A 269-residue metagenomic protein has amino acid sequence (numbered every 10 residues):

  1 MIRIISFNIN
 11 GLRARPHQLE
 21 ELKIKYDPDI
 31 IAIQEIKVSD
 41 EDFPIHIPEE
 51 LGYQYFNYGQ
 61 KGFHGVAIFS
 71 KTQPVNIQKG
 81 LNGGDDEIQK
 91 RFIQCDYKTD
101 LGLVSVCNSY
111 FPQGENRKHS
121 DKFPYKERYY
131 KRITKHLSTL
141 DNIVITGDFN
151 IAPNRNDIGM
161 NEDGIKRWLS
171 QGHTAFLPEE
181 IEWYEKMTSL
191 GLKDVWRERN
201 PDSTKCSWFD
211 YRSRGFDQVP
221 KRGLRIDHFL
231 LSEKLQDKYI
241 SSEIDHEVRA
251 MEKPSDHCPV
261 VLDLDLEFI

Functional and structural regions predicted by a protein language model:
M1-E49, Y53, F63-V66, L177 (+1 more regions): N-terminal, active-site-proximal structural segment of metallo-dependent hydrolase catalytic domains
I4-N8, K23-E41, V106, I133-D157 (+4 more regions): Active-site beta-strand/loop signature of hydrolases that rely on acidic residues for catalysis
I36-G114, K118: Structured beta-strand-rich core segments of catalytic domains in phosphoester-bond hydrolases
L51, Y129-R222, I226: Metal-dependent phosphoesterases centered on the DNase I-like endonuclease/exonuclease/phosphatase
G62-I77, S203, R214-K238, D265: Conserved beta strand-loop-helix elements of the APE1-like EEP
S70-K71, C95-L101, S232-E233, K253-S255 (+1 more regions): Active-site beta-strand termini and strand-to-loop segments that position acidic
N82-G83, F111-I133, R167-G172: Surface-exposed cleft-lining segments at the edges of enzyme active sites
G215-V219, V248-P254: Short proline/glycine-enriched turn/loop segments at secondary-structure junctions
